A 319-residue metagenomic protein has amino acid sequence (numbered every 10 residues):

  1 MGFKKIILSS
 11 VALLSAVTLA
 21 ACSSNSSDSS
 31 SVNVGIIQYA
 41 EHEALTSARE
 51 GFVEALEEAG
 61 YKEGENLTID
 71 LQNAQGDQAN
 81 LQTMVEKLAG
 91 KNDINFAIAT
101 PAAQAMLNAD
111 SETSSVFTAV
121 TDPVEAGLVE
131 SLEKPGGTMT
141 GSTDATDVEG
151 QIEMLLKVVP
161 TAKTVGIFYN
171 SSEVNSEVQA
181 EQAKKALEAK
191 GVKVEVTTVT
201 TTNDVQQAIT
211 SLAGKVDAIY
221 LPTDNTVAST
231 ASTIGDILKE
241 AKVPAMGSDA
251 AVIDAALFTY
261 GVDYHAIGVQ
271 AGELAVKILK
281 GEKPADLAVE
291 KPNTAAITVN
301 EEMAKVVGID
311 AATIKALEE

Functional and structural regions predicted by a protein language model:
V17-A21: C-terminal motif of bacterial Sec signal peptides marking the signal peptidase cleavage site
S23-N25: Bacterial signal peptide processing site
S31-A59, D70-A79, S172-S176, T226-S229: Extracytoplasmic "Venus flytrap"
F52, T140-L187, A288-M303: An alpha-beta-alpha
T68-A89, T198-L212: Structural motif
Q75-E130, D224-K239, V243-G247: Beta-alpha junction/loop-to-helix N-cap segments that form part of ligand/metal-binding clefts
P123-A162, D263-E282: Hydrophobic alpha-helical segments within soluble ligand-binding/sensing domains
K280-E319: Hinge/cleft segment of the Venus flytrap/periplasmic-binding protein
